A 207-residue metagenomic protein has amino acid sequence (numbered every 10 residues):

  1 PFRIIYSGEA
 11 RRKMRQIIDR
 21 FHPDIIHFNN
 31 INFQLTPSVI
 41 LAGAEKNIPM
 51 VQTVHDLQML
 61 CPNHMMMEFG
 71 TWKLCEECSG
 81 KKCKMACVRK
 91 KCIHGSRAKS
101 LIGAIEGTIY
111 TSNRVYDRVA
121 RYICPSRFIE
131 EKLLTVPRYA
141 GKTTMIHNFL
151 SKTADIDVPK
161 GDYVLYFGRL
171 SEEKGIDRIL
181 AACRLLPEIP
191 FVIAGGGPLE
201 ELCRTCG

Functional and structural regions predicted by a protein language model:
P1-I25, M66, C87: A conserved catalytic-core segment of Leloir-type glycosyltransferases
R12, Q16, E45, Q58 (+1 more regions): Membrane-proximal helix-turn-helix segments that form the acceptor-binding/catalytic region of lipid-linked
Q16-L35, P49-T53, Q58: Short N-terminal targeting/anchoring amphipathic segment
K46-M50, A140-G141: A short helix->loop->beta-strand "cap" motif at the edges of active sites that frequently abuts
V51-Q52, D117-R127, V192: A short beta-strand/loop micro-motif in the catalytic core of glycosyltransferases that engages the nucleotide-sugar
R121-I123, L150-K152, I156-K174, I179-L186 (+1 more regions): Conserved donor-binding/catalytic core segment of Leloir-type glycosyltransferases
F128, F149: Carbohydrate-associated surface elements
E200-G207: Nucleotide-activated donor-binding/catalytic signature segment of Leloir-type glycosyltransferases, i.e., the conserved
